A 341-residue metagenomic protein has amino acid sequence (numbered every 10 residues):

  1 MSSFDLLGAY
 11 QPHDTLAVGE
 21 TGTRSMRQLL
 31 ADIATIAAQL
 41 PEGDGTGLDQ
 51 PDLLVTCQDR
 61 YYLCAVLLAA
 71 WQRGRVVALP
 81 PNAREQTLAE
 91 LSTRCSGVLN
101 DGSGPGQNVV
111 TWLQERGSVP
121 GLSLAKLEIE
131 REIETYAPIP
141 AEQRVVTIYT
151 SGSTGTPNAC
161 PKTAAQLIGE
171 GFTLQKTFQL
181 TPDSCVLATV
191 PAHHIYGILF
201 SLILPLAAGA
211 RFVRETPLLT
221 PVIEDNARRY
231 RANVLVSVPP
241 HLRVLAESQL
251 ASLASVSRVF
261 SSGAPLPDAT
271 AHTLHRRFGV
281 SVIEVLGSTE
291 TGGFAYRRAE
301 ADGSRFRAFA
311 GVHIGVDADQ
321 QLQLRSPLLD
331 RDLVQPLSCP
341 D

Functional and structural regions predicted by a protein language model:
L7-P12, E128-Y149, Q179-C185: Conserved pre-ATP/AMP-binding loop-to-beta segment of ANL
Y10-G43, K162-A165: Conserved AMP-binding/adenylate-forming core of the ANL superfamily
T23-S25, Y136-A137, V145-F172: Conserved AMP-binding A3 loop
A38-A83, S184, A188-A192: Conserved AMP-binding/adenylate-forming
G106-R144, G171: Flexible, low-complexity linker/hinge segments
G169-C185, H193-V234: Conserved AMP-binding/adenylation subdomain of ANL enzymes
A246-G303, H313-G315: Gly/Ser/Thr-rich phosphate-binding loop
A308, D317-D341: Conserved ATP/PPi-binding loop(s) of AMP-dependent carboxylate-activating enzymes
